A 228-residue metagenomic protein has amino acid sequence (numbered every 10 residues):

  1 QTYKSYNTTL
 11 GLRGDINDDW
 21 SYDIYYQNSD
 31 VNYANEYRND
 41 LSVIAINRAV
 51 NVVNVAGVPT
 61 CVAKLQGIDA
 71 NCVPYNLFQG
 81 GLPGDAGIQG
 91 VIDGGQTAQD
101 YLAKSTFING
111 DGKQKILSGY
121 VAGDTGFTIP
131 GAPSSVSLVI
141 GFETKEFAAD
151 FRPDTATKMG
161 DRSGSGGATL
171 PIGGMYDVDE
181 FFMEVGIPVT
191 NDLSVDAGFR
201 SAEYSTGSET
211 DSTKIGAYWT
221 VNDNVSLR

Functional and structural regions predicted by a protein language model:
Q1-V178: Surface-exposed, low-complexity loop segments enriched in small/polar and acidic residues
L10, G14-I16, G123-F127, M183 (+4 more regions): Residue-level signature of outer-membrane beta-barrel architecture
D19-Y22, A149, D192-V195, N224-L227: Repeated loop/turn-to-beta-strand initiation elements of outer-membrane beta-barrel proteins
V31-Y33, F147-A149, D192, R200-T206: Sequence/structural signature of outer-membrane beta-barrel proteins
I46, F181-I187, D211-N222, L227: Feature captures outer-membrane beta-barrel proteins of Gram-negative bacteria and organelles
A132-S134, G207-T210: Short glycine/proline-enriched turns and hinge-like loops at secondary-structure junctions
G166-Y176, E184, A202-G207, G216: Alpha-helix capping and helix-loop boundary segments enriched in small/acidic/polar residues
L193-S205, T213, A217, L227-R228: Transmembrane beta-strand segments that form the barrel wall of outer-membrane beta-barrel proteins
